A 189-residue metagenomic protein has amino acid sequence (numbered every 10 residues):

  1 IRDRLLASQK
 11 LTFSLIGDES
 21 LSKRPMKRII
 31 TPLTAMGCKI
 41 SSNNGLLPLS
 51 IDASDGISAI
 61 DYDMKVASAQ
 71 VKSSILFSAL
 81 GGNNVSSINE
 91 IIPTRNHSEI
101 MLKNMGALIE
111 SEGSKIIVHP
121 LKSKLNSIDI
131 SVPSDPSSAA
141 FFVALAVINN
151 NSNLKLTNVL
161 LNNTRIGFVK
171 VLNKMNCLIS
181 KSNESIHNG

Functional and structural regions predicted by a protein language model:
I1-G189: Structural preference for solvent-exposed beta-strand-turn elements and adjacent flexible terminal/loop segments within
